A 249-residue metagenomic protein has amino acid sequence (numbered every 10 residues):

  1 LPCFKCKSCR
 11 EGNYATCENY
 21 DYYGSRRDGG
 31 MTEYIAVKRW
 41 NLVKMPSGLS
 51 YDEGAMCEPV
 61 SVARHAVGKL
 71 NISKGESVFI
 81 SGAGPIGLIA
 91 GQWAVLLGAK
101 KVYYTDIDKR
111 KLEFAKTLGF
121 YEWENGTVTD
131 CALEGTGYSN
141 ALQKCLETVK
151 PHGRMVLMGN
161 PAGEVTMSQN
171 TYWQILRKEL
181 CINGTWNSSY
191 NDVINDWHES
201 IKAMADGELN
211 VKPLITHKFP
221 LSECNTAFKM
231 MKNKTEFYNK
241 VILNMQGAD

Functional and structural regions predicted by a protein language model:
C3, T32, L42, V60-A63 (+5 more regions): A general structural signal for well-ordered alpha-helical segments in protein cores
C3-S81: NAD(P)H dinucleotide-binding glycine-rich loop of Rossmann-like/cofactor-binding domains, especially the beta1-alpha1
L49-N125: Mid-domain Rossmann-like dinucleotide-binding core that forms the NAD(H)/NADP(H) cofactor-binding site
L70, L112-L180: Glycine-rich cofactor phosphate-binding loops and adjacent beta1-alpha1 units of small-molecule cofactor enzyme domains
G75, V128-D130, V211, C224: Local beta-strand N-terminus motif with an aromatic residue
Y121-N125, K218-E223: Short acidic-hydrophobic, aromatic-tinged amphipathic segments that line or gate anion-handling sites
V156-V165, L180, D206-H217, N225-D249: C-terminal capping/lid region of NAD(P)-dependent oxidoreductase domains
V165-I215, N225-T226: C-terminal substrate-binding/catalytic core of Rossmann-like NAD(P)-dependent dehydrogenases/reductases
